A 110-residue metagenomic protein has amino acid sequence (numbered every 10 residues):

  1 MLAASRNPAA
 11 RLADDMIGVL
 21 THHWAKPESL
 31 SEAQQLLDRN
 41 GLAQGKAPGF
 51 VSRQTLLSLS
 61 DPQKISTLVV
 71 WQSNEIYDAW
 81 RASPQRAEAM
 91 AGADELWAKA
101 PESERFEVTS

Functional and structural regions predicted by a protein language model:
L2-I17, V51-Q63, A89-S110: Glycine-rich beta-strand-turn "strand-cap" elements at beta-sheet edges
A9, W24-A25, L42: Intrinsic disorder/low-complexity detector
I17-H23, S52-R81: Short, well-ordered beta-strand segments in beta-rich or mixed alpha/beta enzyme and ligand-binding folds
W24-Q34: Short, surface-exposed ligand-recognition loops at beta-strand->loop->(often short) alpha-helix junctions that present
K26-E28, N74, V108: Generic structural motif
S29-L30, L42-Q44, T55-L57: Intrinsically disordered, low-complexity segments enriched in polar/charged residues with Gly/Pro, especially when
R39-V51, V70-E104: An amphipathic, aromatic/His-enriched active-site/gating alpha helix that lines ligand/cofactor pockets
